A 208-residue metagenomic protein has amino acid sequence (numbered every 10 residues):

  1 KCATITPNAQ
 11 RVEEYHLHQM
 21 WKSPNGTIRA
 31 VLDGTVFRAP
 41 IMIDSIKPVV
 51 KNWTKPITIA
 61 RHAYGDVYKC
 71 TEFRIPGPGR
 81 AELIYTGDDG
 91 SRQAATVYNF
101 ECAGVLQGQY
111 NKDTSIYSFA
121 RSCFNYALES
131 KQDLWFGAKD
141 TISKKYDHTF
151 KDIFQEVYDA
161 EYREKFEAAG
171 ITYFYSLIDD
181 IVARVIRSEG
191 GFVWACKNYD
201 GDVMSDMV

Functional and structural regions predicted by a protein language model:
K1-D88, R92, Y199-V203: N-terminal glycine-rich phosphate/adenylate-binding segment common to multiple enzyme folds
K1-Q10, E161-V208: Glycine-rich phosphate-binding loop
Q19-S23, T54, N111-S118, K145-I153 (+2 more regions): Conserved active-site and cofactor/substrate-binding residues in soluble primary-metabolism enzymes
I43-V50, F124-Y126, V182-V185: A generic local secondary-structure boundary/capping motif
P56, Q132-W135, F192-W194: Beta-sheet entry/capping signal
F73-G77, K151, V208: Short, surface-exposed, charged loop/turn segments at secondary-structure junctions
L83-S176: Glycine-rich phosphate/diphosphate-binding loop of Rossmann-like nucleotide-binding domains
